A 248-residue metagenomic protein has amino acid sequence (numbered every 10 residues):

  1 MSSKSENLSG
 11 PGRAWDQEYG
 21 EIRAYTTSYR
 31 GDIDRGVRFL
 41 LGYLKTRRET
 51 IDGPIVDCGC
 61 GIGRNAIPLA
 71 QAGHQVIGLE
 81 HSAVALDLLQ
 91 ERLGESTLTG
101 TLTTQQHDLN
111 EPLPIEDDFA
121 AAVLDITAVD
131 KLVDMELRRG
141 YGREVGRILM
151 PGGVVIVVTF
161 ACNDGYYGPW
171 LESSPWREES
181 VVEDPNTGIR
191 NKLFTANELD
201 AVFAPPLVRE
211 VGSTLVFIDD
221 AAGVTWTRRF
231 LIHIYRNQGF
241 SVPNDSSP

Functional and structural regions predicted by a protein language model:
S2-D57, G61-P112, V154-P248: Class I (Rossmann-like) S-adenosyl-L-methionine-dependent methyltransferase catalytic domain, capturing the SAM-binding
L113-V123: A short acidic, Gly/Pro-enriched loop at the edge of an enzyme's catalytic core that lines a small-molecule cofactor
A120, L137, E198: Residue-level recognition of oxygen-bearing side chains
D125-V129: A short beta-strand submotif of the Rossmann-like class I SAM-dependent methyltransferase core that lines
K131-L132, D164: Short glycine-rich, flexible loops that bind phosphorylated cofactors or substrates
L132-E144: A short, conserved alpha-helix within the catalytic core of class I
E144-P151: Conserved helix-to-beta-strand junction in the class I
